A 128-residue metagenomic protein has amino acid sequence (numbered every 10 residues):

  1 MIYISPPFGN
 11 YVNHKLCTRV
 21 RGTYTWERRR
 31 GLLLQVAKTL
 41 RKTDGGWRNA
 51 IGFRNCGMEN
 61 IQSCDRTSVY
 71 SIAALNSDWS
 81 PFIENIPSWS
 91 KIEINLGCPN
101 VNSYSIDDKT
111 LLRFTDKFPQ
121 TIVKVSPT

Functional and structural regions predicted by a protein language model:
M1-T67, A73-A74: N-terminal capping/small domains of soluble enzymes
M1-Y3, R66-Y70, D116-S126: Short beta-strand/loop segments at the ligand-binding rim of alpha/beta enzyme cores
P7, I72-N76, K124-T128: Glycine-rich beta-to-alpha transition loops that act as phosphate-gripper elements at the mouths of alpha/beta enzyme
V12-H14, D78-S88, T128: Catalytic cores of alpha/beta
K15-R19, S88-S90, D116-Q120: Glycine-enriched alpha-helix->loop->beta-strand junction motifs that scaffold or abut catalytic
R30, M58-E59, N76-S80, C98-P119 (+1 more regions): Active-site-adjacent beta->alpha loops and helix N-cap segments on the catalytic face of soluble alpha/beta enzymes
I61-R66, F82-W89, R113-K117: Acidic (Asp/Glu)-rich catalytic clusters
W89-C98: Active-site groove signature of glycoside hydrolases
